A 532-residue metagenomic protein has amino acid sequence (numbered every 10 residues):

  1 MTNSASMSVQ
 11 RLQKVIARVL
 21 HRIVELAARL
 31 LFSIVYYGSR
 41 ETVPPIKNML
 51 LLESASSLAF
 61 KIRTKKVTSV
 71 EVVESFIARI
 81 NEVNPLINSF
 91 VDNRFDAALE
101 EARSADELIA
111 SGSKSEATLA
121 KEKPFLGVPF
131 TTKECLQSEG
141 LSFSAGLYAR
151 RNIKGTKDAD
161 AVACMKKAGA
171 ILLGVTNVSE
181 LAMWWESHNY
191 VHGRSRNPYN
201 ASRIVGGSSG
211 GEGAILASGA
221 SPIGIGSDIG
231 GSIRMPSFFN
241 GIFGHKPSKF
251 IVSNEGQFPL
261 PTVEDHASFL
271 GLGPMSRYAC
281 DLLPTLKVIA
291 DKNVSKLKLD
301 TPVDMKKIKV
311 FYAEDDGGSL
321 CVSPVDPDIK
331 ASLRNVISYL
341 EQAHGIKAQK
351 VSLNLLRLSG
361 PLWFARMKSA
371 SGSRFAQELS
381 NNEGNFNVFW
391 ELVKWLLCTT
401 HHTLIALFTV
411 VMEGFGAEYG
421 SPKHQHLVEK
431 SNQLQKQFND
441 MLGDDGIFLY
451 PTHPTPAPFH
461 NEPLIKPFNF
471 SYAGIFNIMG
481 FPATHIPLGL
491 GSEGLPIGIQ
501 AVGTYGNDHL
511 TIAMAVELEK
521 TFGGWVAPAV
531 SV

Functional and structural regions predicted by a protein language model:
M1-A120, V288-A473, I478, G506 (+1 more regions): Amidase signature
S57-T64, T131, A149-I153, L270-R277 (+1 more regions): Short, well-ordered beta-strand elements within core beta-sheets of diverse protein domains
I77, G112-E139, L172-V175, H192 (+1 more regions): ATP-grasp fold ATP-binding core
E122-F125, K166, L216, D304 (+1 more regions): Extracellular/periplasmic catalytic domains that process cell-envelope and extracellular macromolecules
K123-C164: Enzymes and membrane/adaptor proteins characterized by extended Gly/Ser/Thr/Asp/Glu-rich, aromatic-dotted
E139-G140, E180-L181, S319, P456-A457: Short glycine-rich, flexible loops that bind phosphorylated cofactors or substrates
K157-L286, M479-G489, L495-G498: Short glycine/serine-rich loop segments
